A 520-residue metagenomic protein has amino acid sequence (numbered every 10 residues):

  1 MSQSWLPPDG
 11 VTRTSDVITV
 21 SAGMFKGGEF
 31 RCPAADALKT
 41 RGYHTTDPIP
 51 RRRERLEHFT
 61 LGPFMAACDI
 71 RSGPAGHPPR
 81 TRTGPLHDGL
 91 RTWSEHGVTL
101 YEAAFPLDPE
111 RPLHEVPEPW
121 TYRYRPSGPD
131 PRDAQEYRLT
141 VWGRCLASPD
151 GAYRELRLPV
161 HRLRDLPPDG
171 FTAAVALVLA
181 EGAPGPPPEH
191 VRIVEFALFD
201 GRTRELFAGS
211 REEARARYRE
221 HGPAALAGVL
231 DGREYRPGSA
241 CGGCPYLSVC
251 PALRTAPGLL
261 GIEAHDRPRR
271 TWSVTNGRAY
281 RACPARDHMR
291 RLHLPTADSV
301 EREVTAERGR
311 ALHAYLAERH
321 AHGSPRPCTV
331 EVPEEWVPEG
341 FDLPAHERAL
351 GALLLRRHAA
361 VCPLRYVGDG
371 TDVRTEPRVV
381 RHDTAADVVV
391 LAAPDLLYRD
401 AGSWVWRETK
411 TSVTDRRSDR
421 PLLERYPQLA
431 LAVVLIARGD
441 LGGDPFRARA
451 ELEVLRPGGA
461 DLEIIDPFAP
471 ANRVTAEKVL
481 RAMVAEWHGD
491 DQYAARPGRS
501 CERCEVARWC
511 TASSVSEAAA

Functional and structural regions predicted by a protein language model:
M1-T92, A252-P333: Charged, glycine-rich intrinsically disordered N-terminal tails and low-complexity linkers that flank
S2-D9, T14, H161-G170, A176-E263 (+1 more regions): Metal-dependent nuclease catalytic regions and adjoining charged, substrate-binding loops involved in nucleic-acid end
H44-S127, R308-T384: A non-catalytic, helix-rich entry segment at domain boundaries
R111-A180, P377-G439: Non-catalytic protein-protein interaction segments used by genome-maintenance enzymes to assemble and couple activities
F171-A176, R219, A349-L355, A430: Well-ordered, non-membrane alpha-helical segments in soluble/globular domains
V178-G182, L294-P295, Y315-H322, V434-G439: Active-site catalytic microenvironments for nucleophilic, acid-base chemistry
A216-R302, E335-E339, A359-V380: Phosphate/pyrophosphate-recognition segments in soluble nucleotide-handling domains
R254-A256, D266, V274, Y280-P295 (+6 more regions): Hydrophobic multi-pass inner-membrane translocation pores used for secretion and envelope-lipid/glycan export
